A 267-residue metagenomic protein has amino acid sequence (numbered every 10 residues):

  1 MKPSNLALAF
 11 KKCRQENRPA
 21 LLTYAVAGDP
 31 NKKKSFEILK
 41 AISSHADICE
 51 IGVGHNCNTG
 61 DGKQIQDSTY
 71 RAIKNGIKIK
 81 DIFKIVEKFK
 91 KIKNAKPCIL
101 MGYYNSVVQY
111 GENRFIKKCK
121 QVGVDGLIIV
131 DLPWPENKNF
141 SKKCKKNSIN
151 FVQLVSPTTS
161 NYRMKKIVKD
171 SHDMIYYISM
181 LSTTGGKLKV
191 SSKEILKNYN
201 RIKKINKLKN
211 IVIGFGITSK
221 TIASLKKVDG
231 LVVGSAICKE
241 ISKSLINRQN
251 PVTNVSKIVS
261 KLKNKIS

Functional and structural regions predicted by a protein language model:
M1, I82, R201-K209, K220-A223 (+2 more regions): Alpha/beta catalytic cores of nucleotide-metabolism and tRNA/nucleoside-modifying enzymes
M1-Y24, I85-K91: N-terminal amphipathic alpha-helix/helix-capping segment at the start of soluble metabolic enzymes
K2-N5, V53-H55, Q66-L132, T253: Active-site beta->alpha loop and helix N-cap motifs at the rims of alpha/beta catalytic domains
Q15-Y24, K93-Y103, C144-L154, I202-G216: Short beta-strand/loop segments at the ligand-binding rim of alpha/beta enzyme cores
K32-S43, T159-D170, I205-N206, I213-L231: Catalytic cores of alpha/beta
I48-N58, G126-E136, Y176-G186, F215 (+1 more regions): Glycine-rich phosphate-binding active-site loops on the catalytic face of alpha/beta enzymes
K74-I77, G123-E136, N150-T159, M164 (+1 more regions): Catalytic beta/alpha-barrel core
N75, M164-I202, E240-L245: Glycine/Thr-rich beta-alpha phosphate-binding loop at enzyme active sites
